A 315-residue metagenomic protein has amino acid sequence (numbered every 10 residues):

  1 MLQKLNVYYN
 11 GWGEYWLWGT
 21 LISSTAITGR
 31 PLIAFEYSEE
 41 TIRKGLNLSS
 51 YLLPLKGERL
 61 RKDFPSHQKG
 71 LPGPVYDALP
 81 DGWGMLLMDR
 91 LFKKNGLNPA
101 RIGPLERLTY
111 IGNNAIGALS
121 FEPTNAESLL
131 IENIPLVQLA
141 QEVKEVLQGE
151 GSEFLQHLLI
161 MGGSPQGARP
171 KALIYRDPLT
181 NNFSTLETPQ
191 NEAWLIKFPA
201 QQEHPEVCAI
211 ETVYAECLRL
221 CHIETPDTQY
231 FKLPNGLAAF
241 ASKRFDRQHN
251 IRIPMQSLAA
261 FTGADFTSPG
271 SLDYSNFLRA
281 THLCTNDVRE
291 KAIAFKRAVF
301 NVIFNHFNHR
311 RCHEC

Functional and structural regions predicted by a protein language model:
M1-C315: Phosphate/dinucleotide-binding and metal-coordinating scaffold of catalytic cores in nucleotide-dependent enzymes
